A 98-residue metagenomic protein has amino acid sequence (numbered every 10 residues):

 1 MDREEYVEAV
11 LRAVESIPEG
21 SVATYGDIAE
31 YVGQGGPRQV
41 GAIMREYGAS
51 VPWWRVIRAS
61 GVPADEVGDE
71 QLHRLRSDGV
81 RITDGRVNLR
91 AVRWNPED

Functional and structural regions predicted by a protein language model:
M1-D98: Nucleic acid-binding interface residues in structured DNA/RNA-binding domains, emphasizing the DNA-engaging scaffolds
